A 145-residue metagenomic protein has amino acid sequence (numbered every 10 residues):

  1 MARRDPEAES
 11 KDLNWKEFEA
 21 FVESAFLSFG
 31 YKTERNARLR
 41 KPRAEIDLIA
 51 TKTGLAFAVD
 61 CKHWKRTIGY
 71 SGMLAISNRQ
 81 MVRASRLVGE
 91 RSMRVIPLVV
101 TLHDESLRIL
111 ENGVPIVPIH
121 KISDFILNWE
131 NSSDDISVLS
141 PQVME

Functional and structural regions predicted by a protein language model:
M1-I46, A50-E145: Intrinsically disordered, low-complexity Ser/Thr/Pro/Gly-rich regulatory segments
